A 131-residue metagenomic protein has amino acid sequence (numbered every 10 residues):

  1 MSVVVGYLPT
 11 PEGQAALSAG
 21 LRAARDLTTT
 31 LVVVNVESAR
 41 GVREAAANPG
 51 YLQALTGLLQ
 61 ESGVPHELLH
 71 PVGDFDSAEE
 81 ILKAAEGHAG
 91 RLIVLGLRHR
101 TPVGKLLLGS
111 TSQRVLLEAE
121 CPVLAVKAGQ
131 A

Functional and structural regions predicted by a protein language model:
M1, R91, E120: Conserved acidic residues
M1-Y51, L58-E67: Small/aliphatic-rich secondary-structure junction motif
N35-V36, G96-R98, K127-A128: Short secondary-structure boundary segments
A47-L52, K83, L107-S112: Charged helix-capping and loop-helix junction motifs
E61-I93, A131: Structural beta-alpha unit
L95-R114, E118: Glycine-rich, Arg-bearing micro-motifs that act as flexible, cationic patches
C121-A131: Short, flexible loop segments at boundaries between secondary-structure elements
